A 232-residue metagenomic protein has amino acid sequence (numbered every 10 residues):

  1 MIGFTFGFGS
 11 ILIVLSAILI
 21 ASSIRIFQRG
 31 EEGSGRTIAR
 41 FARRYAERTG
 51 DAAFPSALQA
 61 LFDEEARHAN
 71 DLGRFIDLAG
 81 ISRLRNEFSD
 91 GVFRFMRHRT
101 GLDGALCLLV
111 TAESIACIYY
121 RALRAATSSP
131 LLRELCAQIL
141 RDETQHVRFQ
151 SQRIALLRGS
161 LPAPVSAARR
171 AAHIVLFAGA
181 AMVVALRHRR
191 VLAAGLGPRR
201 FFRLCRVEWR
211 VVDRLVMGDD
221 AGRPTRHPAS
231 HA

Functional and structural regions predicted by a protein language model:
M1-A232: Non-heme di-metal
